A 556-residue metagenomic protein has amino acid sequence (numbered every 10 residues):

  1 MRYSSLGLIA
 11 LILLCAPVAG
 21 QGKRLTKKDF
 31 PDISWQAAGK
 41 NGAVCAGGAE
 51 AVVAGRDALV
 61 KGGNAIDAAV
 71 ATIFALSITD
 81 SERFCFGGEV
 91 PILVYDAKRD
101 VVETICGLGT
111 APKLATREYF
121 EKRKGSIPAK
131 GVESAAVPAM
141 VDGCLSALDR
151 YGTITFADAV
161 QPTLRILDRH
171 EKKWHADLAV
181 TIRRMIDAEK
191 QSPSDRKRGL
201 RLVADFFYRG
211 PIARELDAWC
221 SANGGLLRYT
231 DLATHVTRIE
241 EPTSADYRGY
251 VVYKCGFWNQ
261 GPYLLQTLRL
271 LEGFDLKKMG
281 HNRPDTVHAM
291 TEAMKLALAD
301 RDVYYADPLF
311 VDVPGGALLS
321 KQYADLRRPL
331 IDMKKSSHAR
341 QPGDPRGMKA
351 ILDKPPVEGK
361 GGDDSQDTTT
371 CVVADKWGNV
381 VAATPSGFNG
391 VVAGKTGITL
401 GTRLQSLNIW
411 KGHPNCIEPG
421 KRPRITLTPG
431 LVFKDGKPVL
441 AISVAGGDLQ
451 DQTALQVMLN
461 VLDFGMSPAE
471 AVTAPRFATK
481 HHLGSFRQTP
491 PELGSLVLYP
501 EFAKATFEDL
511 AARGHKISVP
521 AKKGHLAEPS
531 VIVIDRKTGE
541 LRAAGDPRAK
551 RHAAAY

Functional and structural regions predicted by a protein language model:
G7-A16: Bacterial N-terminal signal peptides
Q21-V53, D57, A65-N259, L319 (+1 more regions): Noncatalytic scaffold domains of N-terminal-nucleophile
I78-Y95, R99-E103, G225-R228, T369 (+6 more regions): Active-site rim segments in enzyme catalytic domains, especially the processed small/beta chain of N-terminal
H175, A213, G225, G273-S386 (+3 more regions): Internal maturation/activation junctions in enzymes
H235-V236, G361-Q366, R422-P423: Short loop/turn motifs at secondary-structure junctions and domain boundaries
K254-F257, P262, V432-L449: Extended C-terminal regions of large enzymes
W377, K421, A454, D463-G524: Extended C-terminal subregions enriched in glycine
